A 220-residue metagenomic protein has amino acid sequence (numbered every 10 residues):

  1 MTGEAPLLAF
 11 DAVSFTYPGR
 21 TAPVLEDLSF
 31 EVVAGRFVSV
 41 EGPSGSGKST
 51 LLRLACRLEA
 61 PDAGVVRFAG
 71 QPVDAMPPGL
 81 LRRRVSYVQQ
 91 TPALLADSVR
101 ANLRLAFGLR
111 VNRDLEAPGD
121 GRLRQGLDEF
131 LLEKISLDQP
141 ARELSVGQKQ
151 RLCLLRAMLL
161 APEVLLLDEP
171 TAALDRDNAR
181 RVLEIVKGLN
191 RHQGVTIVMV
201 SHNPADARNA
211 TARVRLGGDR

Functional and structural regions predicted by a protein language model:
E41-P43: The feature captures the beta-strand-to-loop junction immediately N-terminal to the Walker
C56: Helix-to-loop junction immediately C-terminal to a conserved catalytic motif
G64-P72, L81: Conserved ABC transporter NBD signature motif
D97-N112: Q-loop/switch helix immediately C-terminal to the Walker
A117-S136: Conserved ABC ATPase "signature" region
P140-L144, Q148: Conserved ABC ATPase signature
L165-E169: Catalytic Walker B motif of ABC-type/P-loop ATPase nucleotide-binding domains
